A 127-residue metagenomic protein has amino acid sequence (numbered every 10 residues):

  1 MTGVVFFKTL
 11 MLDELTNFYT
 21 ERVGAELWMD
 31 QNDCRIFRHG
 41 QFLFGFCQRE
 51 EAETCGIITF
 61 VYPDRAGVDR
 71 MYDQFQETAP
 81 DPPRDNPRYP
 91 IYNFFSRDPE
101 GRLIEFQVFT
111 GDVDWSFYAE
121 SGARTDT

Functional and structural regions predicted by a protein language model:
M1-T16, I57-I58, V113-T127: N-terminal beta-strand motif that seeds the catalytic metal site of vicinal oxygen chelate
T2, F6-F44: Core segments of cupin and vicinal oxygen chelate
F6, C47, F95, F106-V113: Short beta->alpha transition motifs characteristic of CBS
M11, T59-L103: Vicinal oxygen chelate
E26, F44-F46, T78-P83: A short linear hydrophobic-aromatic micro-motif
Q31-D33, A52-T54, P87-Y92: Short acidic/glycine-enriched loop/turn segments that link adjacent beta-strands
F42-F46, T54, E100-I104: Short, charged/polar, Gly/Pro-enriched secondary-structure boundary elements
L43, E51-T54, P63-V68: Short, charged/polar surface micro-motifs in flexible loops or helix N-caps
